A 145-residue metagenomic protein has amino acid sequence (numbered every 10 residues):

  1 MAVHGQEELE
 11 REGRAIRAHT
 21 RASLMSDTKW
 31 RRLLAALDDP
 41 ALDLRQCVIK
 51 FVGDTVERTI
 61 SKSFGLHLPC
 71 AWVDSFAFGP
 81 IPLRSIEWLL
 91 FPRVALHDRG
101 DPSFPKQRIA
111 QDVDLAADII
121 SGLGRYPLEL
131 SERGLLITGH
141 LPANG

Functional and structural regions predicted by a protein language model:
M1-L130, L141-G145: Structured alpha/beta or helical-core interaction and ligand-binding surfaces enriched in interleaved
G134-H140: A generic structural motif
